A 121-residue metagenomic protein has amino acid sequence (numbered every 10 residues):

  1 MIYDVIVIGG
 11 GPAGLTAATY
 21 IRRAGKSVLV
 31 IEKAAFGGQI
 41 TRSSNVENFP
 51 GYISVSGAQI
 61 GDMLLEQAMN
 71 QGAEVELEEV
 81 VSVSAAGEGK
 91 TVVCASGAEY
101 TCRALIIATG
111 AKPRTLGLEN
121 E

Functional and structural regions predicted by a protein language model:
M1-I8, R23-A24, L29, G61 (+1 more regions): FAD-binding core/adjacent interface of flavoenzyme oxidoreductases
Y3-Q71: Beta1-alpha1 glycine-rich phosphate/pyrophosphate-binding loop at the start of Rossmann-like nucleotide-binding domains
